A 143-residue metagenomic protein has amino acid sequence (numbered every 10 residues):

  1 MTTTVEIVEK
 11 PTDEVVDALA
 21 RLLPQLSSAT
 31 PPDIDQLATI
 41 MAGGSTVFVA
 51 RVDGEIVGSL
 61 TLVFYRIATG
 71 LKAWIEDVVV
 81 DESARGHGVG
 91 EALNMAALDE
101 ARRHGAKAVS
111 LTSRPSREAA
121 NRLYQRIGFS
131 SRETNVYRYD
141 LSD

Functional and structural regions predicted by a protein language model:
M1-D13, D143: Conserved N-terminal entry element of GNAT/NAT acetyltransferase domains
S27-V47: Active-site rim helix/loop that mediates acceptor-substrate recognition in acyltransferases
V49, E55-F64, W74, V79: Conserved beta-strand in the GNAT
Y65-I75, R85, R132: A conserved beta-turn-beta hairpin within the catalytic core of GNAT-like acetyltransferases that forms part
V80, G86-D99, R122-R126: Conserved acetyl-CoA-binding loop-helix of GNAT-fold acetyltransferases
D81, R114: Residue-level recognition of the GNAT/N-acetyltransferase active site
E91, P115-E133, R138-Y139: Conserved active-site alpha-helix within GNAT-family acetyltransferase domains
A101-S113: Conserved GNAT acetyl-CoA-binding A-motif
